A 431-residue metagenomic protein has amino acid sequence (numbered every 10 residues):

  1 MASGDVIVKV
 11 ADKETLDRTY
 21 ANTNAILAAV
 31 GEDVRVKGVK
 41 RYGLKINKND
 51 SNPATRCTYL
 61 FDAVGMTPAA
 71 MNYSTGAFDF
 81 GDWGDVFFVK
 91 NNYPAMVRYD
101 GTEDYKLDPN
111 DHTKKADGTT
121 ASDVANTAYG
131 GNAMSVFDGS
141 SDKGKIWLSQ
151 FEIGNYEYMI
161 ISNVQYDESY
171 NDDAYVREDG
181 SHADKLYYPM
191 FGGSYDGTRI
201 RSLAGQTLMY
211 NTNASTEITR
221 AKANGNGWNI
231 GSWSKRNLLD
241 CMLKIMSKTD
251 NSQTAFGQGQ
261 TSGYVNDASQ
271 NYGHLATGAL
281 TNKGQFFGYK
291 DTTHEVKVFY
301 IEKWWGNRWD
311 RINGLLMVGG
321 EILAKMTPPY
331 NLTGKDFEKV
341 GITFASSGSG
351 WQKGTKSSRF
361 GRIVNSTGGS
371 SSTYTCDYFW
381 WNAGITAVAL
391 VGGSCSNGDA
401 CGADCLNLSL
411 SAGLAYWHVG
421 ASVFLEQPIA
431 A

Functional and structural regions predicted by a protein language model:
M1-D33: Short, low-complexity N-terminal tether/leader segments at secretion or assembly junctions of large, surface-exposed
V34-V136, D142-G144: GGW-centered surface loops in extracellular recognition modules
K40-D50, K235-N237, T261-G273, T281 (+3 more regions): C-terminal, surface-exposed recognition/capping segments
P53-T67, Q150-Q165, G197-T212, C401-G402 (+1 more regions): Short, polar loop/linker segments at the starts of domains and inter-domain junctions
M71, A133-G180, G227, S347 (+2 more regions): Carbohydrate-recognition beta-sandwich/jelly-roll modules in extracellular/periplasmic carbohydrate-active proteins
V124-G131, N163-W304: Short aromatic-cysteine micro-motif
V318-P329: A short, polar/charged loop-to-alpha-helix boundary motif
